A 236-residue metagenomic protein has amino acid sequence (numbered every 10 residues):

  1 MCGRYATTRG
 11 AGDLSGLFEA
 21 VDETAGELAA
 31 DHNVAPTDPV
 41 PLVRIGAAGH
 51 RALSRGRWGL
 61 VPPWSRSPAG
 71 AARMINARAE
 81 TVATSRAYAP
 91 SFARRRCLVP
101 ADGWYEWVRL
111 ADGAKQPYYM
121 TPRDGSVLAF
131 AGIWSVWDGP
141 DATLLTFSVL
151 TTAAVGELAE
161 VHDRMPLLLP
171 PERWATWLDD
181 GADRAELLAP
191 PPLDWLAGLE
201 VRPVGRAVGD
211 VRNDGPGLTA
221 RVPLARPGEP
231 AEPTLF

Functional and structural regions predicted by a protein language model:
M1-F236: Short linear sequence motif anchored by a di-proline
